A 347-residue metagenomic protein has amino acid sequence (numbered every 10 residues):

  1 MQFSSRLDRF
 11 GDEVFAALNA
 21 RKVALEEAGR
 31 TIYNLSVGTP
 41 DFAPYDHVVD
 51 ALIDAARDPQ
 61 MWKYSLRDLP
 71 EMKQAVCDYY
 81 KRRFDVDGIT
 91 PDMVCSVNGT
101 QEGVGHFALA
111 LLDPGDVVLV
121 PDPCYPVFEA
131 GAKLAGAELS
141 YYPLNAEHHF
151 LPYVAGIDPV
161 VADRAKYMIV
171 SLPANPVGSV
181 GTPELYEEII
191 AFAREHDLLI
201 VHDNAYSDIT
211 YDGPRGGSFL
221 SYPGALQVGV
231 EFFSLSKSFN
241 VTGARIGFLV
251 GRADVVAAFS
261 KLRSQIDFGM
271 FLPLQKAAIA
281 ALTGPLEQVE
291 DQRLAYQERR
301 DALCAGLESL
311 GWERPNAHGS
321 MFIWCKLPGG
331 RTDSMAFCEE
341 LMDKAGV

Functional and structural regions predicted by a protein language model:
F3, D8-L18, V23-Y33, G38-A55 (+2 more regions): PLP-dependent class I/II
D58-K63: A short acidic, glycine-rich active-site loop that binds or catalyzes chemistry on phosphate/adenosine moieties
R67-D68: Short beta-strand to alpha-helix junction loop
